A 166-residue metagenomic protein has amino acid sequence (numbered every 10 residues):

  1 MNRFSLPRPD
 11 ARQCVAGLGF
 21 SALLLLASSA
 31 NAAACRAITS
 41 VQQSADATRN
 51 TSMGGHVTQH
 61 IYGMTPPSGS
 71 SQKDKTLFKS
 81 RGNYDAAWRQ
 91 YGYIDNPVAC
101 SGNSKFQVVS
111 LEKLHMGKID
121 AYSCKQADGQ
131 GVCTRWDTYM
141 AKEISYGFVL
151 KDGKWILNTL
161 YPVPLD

Functional and structural regions predicted by a protein language model:
M1-D10: N-terminal secretory signal peptides that target proteins for export/translocation
V15-L26: Bacterial N-terminal signal peptides
S28-A32: Sec/Tat signal peptide C-region and signal peptidase I cleavage site
A33-T39: Cleaved targeting-peptide boundary
A34, A45-D166: Functional cores of ribonucleases/endoribonucleases
